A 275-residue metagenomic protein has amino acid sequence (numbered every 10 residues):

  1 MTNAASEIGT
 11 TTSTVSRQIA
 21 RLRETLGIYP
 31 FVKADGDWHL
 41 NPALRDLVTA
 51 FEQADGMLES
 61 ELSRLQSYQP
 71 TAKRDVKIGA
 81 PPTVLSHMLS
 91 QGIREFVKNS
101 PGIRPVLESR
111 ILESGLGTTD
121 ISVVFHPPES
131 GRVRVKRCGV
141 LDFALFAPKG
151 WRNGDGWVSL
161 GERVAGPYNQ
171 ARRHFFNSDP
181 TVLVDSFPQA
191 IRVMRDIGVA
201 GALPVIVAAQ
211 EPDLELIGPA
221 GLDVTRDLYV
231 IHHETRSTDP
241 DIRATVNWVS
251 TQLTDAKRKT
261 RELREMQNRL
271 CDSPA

Functional and structural regions predicted by a protein language model:
T2-S6, S13: Residues within helix-turn-helix
S6-E7, E24: Alpha-helical residues within the helix-turn-helix
T11, Q18, G92: Residues within the DNA-recognition helix of helix-turn-helix
L22-R23, L214: Conserved amphipathic alpha-helical core elements
R23-P42: A short LG(V/I)-centered, amphipathic sequence patch enriched for acidic residue(s) preceding the LG motif
T25-L26, L44-Q69, A256-K259: Alpha-helical linker/hinge and terminal dimerization helices associated with HTH transcriptional regulators
K73-P128: Central regulatory/effector-binding core of bacterial HTH transcription factors
L116, P128-G198, A202-D227, A256-A275: C-terminal regulatory
